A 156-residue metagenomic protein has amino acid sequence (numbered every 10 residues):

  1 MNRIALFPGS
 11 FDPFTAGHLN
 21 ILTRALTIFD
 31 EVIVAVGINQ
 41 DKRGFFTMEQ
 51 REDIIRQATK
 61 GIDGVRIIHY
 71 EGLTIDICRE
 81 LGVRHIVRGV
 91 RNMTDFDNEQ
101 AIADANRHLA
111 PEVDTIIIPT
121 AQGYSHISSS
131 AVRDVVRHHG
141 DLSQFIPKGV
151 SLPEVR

Functional and structural regions predicted by a protein language model:
M1-R156: Nucleotidyltransferase catalytic core that binds NTPs
